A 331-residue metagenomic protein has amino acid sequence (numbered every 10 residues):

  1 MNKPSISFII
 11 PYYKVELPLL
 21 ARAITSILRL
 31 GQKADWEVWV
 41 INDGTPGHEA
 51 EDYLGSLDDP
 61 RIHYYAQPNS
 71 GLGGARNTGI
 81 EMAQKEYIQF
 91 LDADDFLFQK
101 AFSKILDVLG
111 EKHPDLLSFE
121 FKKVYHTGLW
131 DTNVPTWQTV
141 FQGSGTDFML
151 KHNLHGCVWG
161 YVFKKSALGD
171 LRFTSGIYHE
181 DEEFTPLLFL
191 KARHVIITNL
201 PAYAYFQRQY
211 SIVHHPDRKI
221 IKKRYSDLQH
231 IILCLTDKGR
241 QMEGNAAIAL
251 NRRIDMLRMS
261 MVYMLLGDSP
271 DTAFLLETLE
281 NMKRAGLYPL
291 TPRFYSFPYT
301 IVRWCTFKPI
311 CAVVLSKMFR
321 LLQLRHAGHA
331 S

Functional and structural regions predicted by a protein language model:
P4-S7, S26, E37, E183: Cell-envelope/extracellular polymer assembly enzymes that use nucleotide-activated donors
S5-E16, A23, L30, I41-D43: A conserved hydrophobic helix/loop-capping motif in glycosyltransferases and polysaccharide synthases
I24-A66, G110: Acidic donor-binding segment of Leloir-type glycosyltransferases
Q67-A83: Glycine-rich, basic loop-to-helix element that forms the pyrophosphate-binding segment of sugar-nucleotide handling
L72-G73, A93-I196, F206-K222: Donor-binding/catalytic cores of nucleotide-activated saccharide and glycerol-phosphate transferases/polymerases
I88: Short aromatic/hydrophobic "clamp" motif used to bind/position activated sugar donors
Y203-Q209, H215-G244, Y263-L265, S269-L287: Catalytic core of nucleotide-sugar-dependent glycosyltransferases
G267-S331: Membrane-interface aromatic/basic loop that binds lipid-linked glycans or pyrophosphate carriers, typified by
